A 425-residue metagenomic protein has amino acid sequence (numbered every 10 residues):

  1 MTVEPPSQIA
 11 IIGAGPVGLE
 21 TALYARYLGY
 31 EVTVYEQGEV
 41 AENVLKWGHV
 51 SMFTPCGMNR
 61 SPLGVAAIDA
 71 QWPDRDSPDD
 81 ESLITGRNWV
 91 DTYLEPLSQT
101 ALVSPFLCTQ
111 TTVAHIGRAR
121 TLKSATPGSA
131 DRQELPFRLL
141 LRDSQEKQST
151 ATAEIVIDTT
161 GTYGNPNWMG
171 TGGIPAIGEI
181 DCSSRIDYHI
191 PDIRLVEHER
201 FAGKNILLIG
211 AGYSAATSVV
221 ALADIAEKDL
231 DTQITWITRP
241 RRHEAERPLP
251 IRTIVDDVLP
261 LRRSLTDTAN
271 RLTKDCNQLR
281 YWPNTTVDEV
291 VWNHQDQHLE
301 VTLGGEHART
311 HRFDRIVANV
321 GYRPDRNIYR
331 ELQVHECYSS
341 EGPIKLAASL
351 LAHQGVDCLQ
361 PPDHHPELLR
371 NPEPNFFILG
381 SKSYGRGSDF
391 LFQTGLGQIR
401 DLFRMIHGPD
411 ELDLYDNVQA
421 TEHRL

Functional and structural regions predicted by a protein language model:
S7-T33, L208-I225: N-terminal Rossmann-like FAD-binding beta1-loop-alpha1 element of flavoenzymes
V17, V40, Y163, S214 (+1 more regions): Conserved Rossmann-like nucleotide-cofactor binding loop
E39-T92, H189-L195, W236-R263, P374: Glycine-rich active-site loop/strand segments that organize a redox cofactor
D76-I155, T159-G164, D288-V301, R315: Feature captures the FAD/FMN-dependent oxidoreductase FAD-binding
G86, D158-I225, I234, S340-L350 (+3 more regions): Glycine-rich dinucleotide-binding loop and its adjacent helix/turn
N205-L249, D363-G387, Q393-I406: Active-site substrate-recognition segment that forms the wall of the catalytic cavity or substrate channel
D224-C337, R404, D410-H423: A Rossmann-like FAD-binding core segment of flavoenzymes
P283, R323, Y329, Y338-L425: C-terminal, flexible cofactor-proximal segment of oxidoreductases
